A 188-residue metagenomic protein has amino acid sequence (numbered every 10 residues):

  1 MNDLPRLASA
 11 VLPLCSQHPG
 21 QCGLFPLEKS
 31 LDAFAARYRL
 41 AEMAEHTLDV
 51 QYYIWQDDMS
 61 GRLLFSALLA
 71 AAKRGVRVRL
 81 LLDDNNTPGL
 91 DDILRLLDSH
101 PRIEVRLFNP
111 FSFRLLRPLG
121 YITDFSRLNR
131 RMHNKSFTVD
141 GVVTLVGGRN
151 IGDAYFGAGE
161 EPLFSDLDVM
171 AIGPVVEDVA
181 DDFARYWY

Functional and structural regions predicted by a protein language model:
L4-A8, L12-T47, I54-Y188: HKD-type phospholipase D/PLD-like phosphodiesterase module
